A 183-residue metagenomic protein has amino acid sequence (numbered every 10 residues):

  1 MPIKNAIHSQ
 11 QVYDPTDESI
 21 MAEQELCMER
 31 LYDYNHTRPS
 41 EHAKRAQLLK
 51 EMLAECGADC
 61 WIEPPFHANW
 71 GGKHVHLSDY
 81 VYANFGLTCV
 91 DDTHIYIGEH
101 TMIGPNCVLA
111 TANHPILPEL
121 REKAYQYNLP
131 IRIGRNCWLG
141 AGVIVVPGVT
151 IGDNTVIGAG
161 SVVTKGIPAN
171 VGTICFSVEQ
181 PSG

Functional and structural regions predicted by a protein language model:
M1-D59, V178, G183: Terminal amphipathic alpha-helical/low-complexity segments used for targeting or macromolecular assembly
P39, P65-I151, F176-G183: Flexible, glycine/small-residue-enriched loop-and-beta-strand segment within the central core of proteins
V90-D92, G158, G166: A short, compositionally biased micro-patch
W138, V156, G172-I174: Short-chain dehydrogenase/reductase
V163, I167-G183: C-terminal end-helix/capping segment
